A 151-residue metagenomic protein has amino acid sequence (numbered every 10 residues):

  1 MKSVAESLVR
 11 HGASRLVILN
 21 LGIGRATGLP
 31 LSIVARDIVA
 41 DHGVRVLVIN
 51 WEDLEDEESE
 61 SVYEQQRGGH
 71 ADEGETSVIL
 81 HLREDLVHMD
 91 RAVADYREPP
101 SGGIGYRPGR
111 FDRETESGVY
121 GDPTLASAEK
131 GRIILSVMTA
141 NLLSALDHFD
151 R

Functional and structural regions predicted by a protein language model:
K2-V17, L21-R151: Extended, histidine- and acidic-residue-enriched regions that form the cofactor-binding/catalytic faces
